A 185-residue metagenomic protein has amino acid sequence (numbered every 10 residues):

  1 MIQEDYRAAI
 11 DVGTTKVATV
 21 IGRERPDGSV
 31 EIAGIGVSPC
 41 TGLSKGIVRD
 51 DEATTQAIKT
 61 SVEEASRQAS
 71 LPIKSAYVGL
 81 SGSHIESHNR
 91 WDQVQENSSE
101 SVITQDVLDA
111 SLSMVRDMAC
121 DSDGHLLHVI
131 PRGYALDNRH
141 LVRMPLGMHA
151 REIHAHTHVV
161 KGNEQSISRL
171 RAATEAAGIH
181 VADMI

Functional and structural regions predicted by a protein language model:
M1-T14, V20-A76, L80-I185: Nucleotide/phosphate-binding catalytic cleft detector across ATP-hydrolyzing and phosphate-transferring enzymes
